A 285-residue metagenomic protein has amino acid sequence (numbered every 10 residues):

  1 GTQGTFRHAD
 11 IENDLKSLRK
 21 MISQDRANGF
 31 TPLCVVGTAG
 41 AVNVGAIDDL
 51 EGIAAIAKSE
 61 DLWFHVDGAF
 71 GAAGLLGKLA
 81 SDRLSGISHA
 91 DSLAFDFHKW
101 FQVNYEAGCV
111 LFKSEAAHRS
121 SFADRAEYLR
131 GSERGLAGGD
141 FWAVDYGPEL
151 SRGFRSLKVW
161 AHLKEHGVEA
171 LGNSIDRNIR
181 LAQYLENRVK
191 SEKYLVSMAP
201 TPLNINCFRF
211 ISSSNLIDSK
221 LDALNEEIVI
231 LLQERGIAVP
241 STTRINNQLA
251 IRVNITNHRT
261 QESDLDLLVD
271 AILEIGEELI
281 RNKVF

Functional and structural regions predicted by a protein language model:
G1-R119: Conserved PLP-enzyme active-site core in the AAT-like
L33, E60, G86-K190: Active-site C-terminal subdomain of aminotransferase-like
A54, K58, K190, L232-Q233: Anion (oxyanion) recognition and catalysis
A161-H162, C207-S212, I251-T256: Short, hydrophobic beta-strand segments
V196-T201, P240-I245, F285: Short beta-strand
S197-L231: Conserved PLP-binding catalytic core of the aspartate aminotransferase-like
I205, E234-R252: Conserved PLP cofactor-binding pocket of PLP-dependent enzymes
I245-F285: PLP-dependent enzyme catalytic core of the Aspartate aminotransferase-like
